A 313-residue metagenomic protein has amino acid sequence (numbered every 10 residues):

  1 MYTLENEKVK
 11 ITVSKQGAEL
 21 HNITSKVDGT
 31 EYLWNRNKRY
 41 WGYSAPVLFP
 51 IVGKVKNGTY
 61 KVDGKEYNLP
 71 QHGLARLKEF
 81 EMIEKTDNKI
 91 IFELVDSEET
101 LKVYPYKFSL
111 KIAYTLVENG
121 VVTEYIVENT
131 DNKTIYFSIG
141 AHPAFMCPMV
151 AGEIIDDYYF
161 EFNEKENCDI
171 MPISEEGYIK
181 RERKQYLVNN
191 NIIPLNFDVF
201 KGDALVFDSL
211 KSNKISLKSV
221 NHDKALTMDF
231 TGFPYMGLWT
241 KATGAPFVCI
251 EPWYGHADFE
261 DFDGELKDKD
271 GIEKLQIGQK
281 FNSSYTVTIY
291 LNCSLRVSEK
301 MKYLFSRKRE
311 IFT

Functional and structural regions predicted by a protein language model:
M1-T59, E66-P70, K211-G232, F281-S294: Beta-strand-rich N-terminal accessory domains
K65-E118: Extended, loop-rich substrate-binding clefts of extracytoplasmic carbohydrate-active enzymes
Y67, H72-G73, L77-E84, N189-D270: Acidic/His-leaning functional-site neighborhoods
D96-M149: Acidic, contiguous internal or C-terminal segments within carbohydrate-active enzymes that form a structured patch used
K111-A113, D270-L275: Beta-strand-rich interaction surfaces with strong enrichment in secreted/lumenal proteins
T134, C147, A151-F230: Active-site/ligand-binding surface loops and adjacent short beta/alpha elements that line catalytic pockets across
L275-F281: Solvent-exposed, conformationally flexible loop/turn segments
K300-K302, K308-F312: Polybasic, lysine-rich low-complexity intrinsically disordered segments
